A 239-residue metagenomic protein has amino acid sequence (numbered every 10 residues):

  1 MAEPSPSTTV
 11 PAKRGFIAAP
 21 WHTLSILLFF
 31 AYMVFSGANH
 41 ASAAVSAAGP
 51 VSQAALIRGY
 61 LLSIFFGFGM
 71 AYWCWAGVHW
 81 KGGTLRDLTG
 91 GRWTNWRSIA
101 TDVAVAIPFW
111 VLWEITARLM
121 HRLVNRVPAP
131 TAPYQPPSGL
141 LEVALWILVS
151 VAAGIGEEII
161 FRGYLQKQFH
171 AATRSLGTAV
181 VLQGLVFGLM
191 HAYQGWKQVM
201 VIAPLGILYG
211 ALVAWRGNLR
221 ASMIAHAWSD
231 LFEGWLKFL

Functional and structural regions predicted by a protein language model:
M1-W96, R118, R122-L123, G234-L239: N-terminal, membrane-interfacial amphipathic/helix-forming hydrophobic leader that caps and precedes the first
A19-S25, A55-S63, S98-D102, E142-W146 (+3 more regions): Residue-level signature of transmembrane alpha-helical entry/exit and packing/kink sites in multi-pass membrane
A31, S36-H40, G177-M190, Q194-L239: Functionally important transmembrane alpha-helices
V34-F35, F66-M70, V105, F109-W113 (+5 more regions): Alpha-helical transmembrane segments of multipass membrane proteins
V45-Y60, G83-A153, A171: Juxtamembrane helix-loop-helix connectors linking adjacent transmembrane helices in multi-pass membrane enzymes
N95-I99, G139-V143, A172-T178, G195-W196 (+1 more regions): Membrane-helix interface segments
G154-R162: Acidic (Asp/Glu-rich) catalytic motifs at the cytosolic membrane interface
G163-T173, W235-F238: Membrane-interfacial alpha-helical segments at the cytosolic side of multi-pass membrane proteins
